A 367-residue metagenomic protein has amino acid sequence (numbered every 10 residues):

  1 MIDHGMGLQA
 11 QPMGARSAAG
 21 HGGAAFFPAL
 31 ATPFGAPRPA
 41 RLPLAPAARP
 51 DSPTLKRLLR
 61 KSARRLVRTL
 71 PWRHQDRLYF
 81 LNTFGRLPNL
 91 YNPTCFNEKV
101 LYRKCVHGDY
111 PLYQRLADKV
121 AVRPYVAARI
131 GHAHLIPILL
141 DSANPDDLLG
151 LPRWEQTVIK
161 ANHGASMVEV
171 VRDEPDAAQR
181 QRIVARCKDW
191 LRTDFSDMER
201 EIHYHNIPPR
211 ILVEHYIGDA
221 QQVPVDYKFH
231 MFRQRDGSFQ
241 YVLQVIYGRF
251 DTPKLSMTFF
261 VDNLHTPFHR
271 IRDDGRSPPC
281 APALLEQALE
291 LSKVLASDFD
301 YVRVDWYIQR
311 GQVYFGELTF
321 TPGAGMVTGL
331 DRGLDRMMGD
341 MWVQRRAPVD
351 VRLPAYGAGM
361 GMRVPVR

Functional and structural regions predicted by a protein language model:
M1-S17, G22, F26-H107, Y356-R367: Membrane-proximal basic amphipathic "stem/tether" segments
T94-E174, R186-R200: A conserved helix-loop-beta module that forms one wall/lid of the active-site cleft in ATP-utilizing catalytic domains
R123, D146-L149, A165-V170, A178-R180 (+5 more regions): Short catalytic/ligand-binding loop motif for oxyanion handling, primarily in non-cytosolic enzymes, centered on
S142, H163, H215-I217, M231-R233 (+3 more regions): Short, flexible loop/turn elements at secondary-structure junctions
R153, P175-H269: Phosphate-binding site of ATP-dependent enzymes
I159, V304, G316: Active-site flanking residues adjacent to catalytic metal/cofactor-binding acidic residues
Y204-L212, M257-V313: A long amphipathic alpha-helix within ATP-dependent nucleotide-binding catalytic cores
I308-R367: C-terminal active-site "lid" helix and adjoining low-complexity regulatory extension at the edge of ATP-using catalytic
